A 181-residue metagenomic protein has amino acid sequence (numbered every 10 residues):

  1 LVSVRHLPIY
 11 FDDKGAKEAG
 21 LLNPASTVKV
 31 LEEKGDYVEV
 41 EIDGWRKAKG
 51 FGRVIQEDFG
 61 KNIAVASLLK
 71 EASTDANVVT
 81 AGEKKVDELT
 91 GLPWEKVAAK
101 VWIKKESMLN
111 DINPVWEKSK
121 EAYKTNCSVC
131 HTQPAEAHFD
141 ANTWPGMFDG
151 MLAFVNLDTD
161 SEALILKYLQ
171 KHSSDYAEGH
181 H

Functional and structural regions predicted by a protein language model:
L1-D36: Beta-loop motif signature
D13, E41-V115: Boundary regions of SH3-family modules and the immediately adjacent low-complexity/disordered segments in eukaryotic
E117-E121: Short, flexible, mixed-charge glycine/proline-rich loop motifs that serve as phosphate/nucleic-acid-contacting
Y123, P145-D149, D160-I165: N-terminal intrinsically disordered, low-complexity, charge/repeat-rich segments that act as generic
Y123-P134, I165, L169: The canonical Cys-X-X-Cys-His
T132-V155: Gly/Gly-Pro-rich "capping" loops immediately C-terminal to redox-active cysteine motifs in periplasmic/lumenal
V155-H181: C-terminal capping alpha-helices of c-type cytochrome domains
